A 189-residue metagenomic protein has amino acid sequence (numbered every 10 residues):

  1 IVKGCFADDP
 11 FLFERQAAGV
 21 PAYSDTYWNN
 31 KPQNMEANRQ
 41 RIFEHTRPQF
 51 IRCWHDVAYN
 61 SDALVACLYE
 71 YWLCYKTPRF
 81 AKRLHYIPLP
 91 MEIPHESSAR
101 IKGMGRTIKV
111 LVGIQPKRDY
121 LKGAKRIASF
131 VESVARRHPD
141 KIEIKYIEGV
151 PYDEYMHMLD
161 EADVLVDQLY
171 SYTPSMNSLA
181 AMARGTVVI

Functional and structural regions predicted by a protein language model:
I1-G4, R15-Q16, D56, N60 (+2 more regions): Glycosyltransferases and closely related glycan-assembly transferases that use nucleotide-activated donors
V2-Y27, E96, I189: Short, solvent-exposed beta-strand-terminating loops
Y23-L64: Membrane-proximal helix-turn-helix segments that form the acceptor-binding/catalytic region of lipid-linked
H55-N60, L64-A66, Y71-M91: Helix-loop-beta element that forms the nucleotide-linked donor phosphate-binding surface in glycosyltransferases
A58, L159-D160, M182: A short, aliphatic-rich alpha-helical micro-motif
L73-C74, R83-Y152: Conserved catalytic-core segment of nucleotide-activated headgroup transferases in glycan assembly
M156, S178-A183: Short alpha-helical segment that forms part of, or immediately flanks, the ligand-binding pocket in carbohydrate-active
D160-T173, T186-V187: Acidic donor-binding loop of glycosyltransferase active sites
